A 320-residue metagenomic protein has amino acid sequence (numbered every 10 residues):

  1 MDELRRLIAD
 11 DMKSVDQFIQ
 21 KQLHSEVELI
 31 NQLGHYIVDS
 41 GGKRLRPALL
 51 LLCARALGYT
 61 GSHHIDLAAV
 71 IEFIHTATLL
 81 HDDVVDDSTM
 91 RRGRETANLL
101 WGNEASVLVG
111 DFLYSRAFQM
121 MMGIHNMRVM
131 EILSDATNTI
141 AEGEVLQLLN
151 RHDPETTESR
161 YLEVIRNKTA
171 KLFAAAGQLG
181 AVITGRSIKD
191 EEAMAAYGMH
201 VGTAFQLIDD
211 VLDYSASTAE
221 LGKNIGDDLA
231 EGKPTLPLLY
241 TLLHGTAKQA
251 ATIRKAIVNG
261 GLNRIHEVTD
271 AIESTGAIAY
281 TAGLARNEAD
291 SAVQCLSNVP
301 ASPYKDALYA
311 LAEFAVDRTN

Functional and structural regions predicted by a protein language model:
M1-N320: All-alpha prenyltransferase/terpene-synthase fold signal
